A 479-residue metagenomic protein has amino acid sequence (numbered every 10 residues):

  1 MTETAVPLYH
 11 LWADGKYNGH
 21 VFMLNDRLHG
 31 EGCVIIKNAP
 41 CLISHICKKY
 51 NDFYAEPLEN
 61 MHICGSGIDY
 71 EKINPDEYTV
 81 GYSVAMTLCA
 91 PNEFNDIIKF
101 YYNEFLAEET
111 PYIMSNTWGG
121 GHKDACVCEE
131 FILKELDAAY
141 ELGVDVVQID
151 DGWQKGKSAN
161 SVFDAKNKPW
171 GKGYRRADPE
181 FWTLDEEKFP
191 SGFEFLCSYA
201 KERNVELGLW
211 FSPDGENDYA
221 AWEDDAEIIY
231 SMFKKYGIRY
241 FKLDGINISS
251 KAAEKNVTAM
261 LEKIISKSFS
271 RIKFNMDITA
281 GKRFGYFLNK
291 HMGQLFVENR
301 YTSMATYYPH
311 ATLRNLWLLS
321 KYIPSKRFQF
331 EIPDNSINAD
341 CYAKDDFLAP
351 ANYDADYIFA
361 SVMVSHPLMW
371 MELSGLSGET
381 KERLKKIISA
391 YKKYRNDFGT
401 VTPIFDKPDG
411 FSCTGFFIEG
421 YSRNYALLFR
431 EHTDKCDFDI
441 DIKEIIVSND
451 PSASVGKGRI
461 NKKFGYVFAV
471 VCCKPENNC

Functional and structural regions predicted by a protein language model:
M1-I97, P403, D437-D439, N449 (+2 more regions): N-terminal accessory beta-strand-rich subdomains and adjacent acidic, glycine-rich linkers that precede catalytic cores
L8, Q148-K344, N352, Y357: Aromatic- and carboxylate-enriched substrate-binding clefts and catalytic-loop regions of carbohydrate-active enzymes
L58, G65-Y70, E141, E202 (+3 more regions): Residues at alpha-helix termini
E71-E77, L261-N477: Active-site-proximal substrate-binding groove within the catalytic cores of carbohydrate-active enzymes
D76, S115, V147, A200 (+3 more regions): Conserved, mostly hydrophobic/aromatic
V84, I113, L207: Hydrophobic anchor at the start of a short beta-strand that flanks the dinucleotide cofactor-binding loop
E93-A138, L142, V146, D150 (+1 more regions): An acidic-aromatic substrate-binding cleft motif
G120, D214, E431-D434: Short, glycine-/Ser/Thr-/acidic-enriched flexible segments
